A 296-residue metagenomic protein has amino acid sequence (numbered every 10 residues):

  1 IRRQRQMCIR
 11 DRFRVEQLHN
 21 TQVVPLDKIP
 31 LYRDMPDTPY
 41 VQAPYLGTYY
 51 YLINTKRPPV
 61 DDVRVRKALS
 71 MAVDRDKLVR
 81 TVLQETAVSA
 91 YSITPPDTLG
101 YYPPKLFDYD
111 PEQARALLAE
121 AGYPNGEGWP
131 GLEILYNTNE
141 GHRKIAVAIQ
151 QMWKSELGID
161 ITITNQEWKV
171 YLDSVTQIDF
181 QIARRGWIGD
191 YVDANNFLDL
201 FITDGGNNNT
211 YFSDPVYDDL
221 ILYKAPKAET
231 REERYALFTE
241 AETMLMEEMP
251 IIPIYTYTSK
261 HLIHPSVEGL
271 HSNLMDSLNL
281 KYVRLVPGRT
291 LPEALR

Functional and structural regions predicted by a protein language model:
I1-I9: Single conserved hydrophobic/aromatic residue that forms the stacking wall/gate of nucleotide- or nucleobase-binding
R3, W129-T138, I161-T164: Short, well-ordered beta-strand elements
R10-L18, D34-M35, V63-R64, V147-E156 (+1 more regions): Short helices/loops that flank or line small-molecule/ion binding pockets
Q22-M35, G189-A194: A ligand-binding cleft/hinge motif common to bilobed small-molecule-binding domains
V41, Y49, A72-Y101, E140-M152 (+1 more regions): Detector for C-terminal structural segments
K56-V65, F107, P124-N125, K227-E229: Short helix-loop capping/hinge motifs at secondary-structure junctions, enriched in acidic/polar residues
V60, S89-A121, T138-K144: Structural transition elements
